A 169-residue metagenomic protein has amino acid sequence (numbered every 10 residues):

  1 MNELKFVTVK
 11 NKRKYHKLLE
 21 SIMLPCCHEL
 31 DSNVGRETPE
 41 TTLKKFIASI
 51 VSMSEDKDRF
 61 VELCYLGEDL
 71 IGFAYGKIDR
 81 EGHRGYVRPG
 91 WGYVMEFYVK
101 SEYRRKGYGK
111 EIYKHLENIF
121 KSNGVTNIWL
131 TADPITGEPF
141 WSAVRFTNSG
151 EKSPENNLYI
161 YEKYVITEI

Functional and structural regions predicted by a protein language model:
M1-S21, P25-H28, S32, I166-I169: Conserved N-terminal entry element of GNAT/NAT acetyltransferase domains
A48-L63, Y93: A short helix-loop-beta-strand connector motif used in the catalytic cores of GNAT acetyltransferases and, in some
L63, D69-I78, Y93, Y98: Conserved beta-strand in the GNAT
D79-G85: A short, acidic/glycine-rich surface segment
G85-S101: Conserved acetyl-CoA binding element of GNAT-fold acetyltransferases
V94, I128-A132: Conserved hydrophobic beta-strand within the GNAT/NAT acetyltransferase core sheet that lines the active-site cleft
V99, R105-N118, A143: Conserved acetyl-CoA-binding loop-helix of GNAT-fold acetyltransferases
K110, S122, P134-N157: Conserved active-site alpha-helix within GNAT-family acetyltransferase domains
